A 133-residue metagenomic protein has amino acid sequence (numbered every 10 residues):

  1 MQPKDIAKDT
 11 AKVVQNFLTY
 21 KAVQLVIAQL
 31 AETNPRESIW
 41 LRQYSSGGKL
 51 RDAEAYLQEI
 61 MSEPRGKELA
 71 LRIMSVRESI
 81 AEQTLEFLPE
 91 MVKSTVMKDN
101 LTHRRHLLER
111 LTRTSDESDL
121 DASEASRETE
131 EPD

Functional and structural regions predicted by a protein language model:
M1-V13, R51-D133: General marker for long, soluble alpha-helical cores
T10-Y44: Extended amphipathic alpha-helical scaffold segments
L18-A22, N34-S38, K49-A53, R65 (+1 more regions): Short alpha-helix boundary/capping elements
A31, P35, W40, S46 (+2 more regions): Compositionally biased, intrinsically disordered low-complexity regions enriched in charged/polar residues
